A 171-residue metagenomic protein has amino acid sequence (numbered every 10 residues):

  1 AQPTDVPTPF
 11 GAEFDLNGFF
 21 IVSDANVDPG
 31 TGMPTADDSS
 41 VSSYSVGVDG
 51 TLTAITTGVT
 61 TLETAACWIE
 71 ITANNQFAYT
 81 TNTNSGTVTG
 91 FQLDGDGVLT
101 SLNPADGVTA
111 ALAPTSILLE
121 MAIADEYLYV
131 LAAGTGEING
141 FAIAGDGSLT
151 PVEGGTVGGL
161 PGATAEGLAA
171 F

Functional and structural regions predicted by a protein language model:
A1-P3, L52-T60, L99-A110, L149-G159: Beta-propeller fold detector
T4-F20, N26-D28, D38, T60-Q76 (+2 more regions): Beta-rich, blade/repeat-based domains predominating in secreted/periplasmic proteins but also intracellular
D24-V27, A36, V46, T83 (+3 more regions): Short loop/turn segments immediately following the C-termini of beta-strands
A36-S40, T53, S85-T87, T135-E137: A detector of repeated loop/turn-to-beta-strand junctions in beta-rich toroidal repeat architectures
S42-Y44, I55-G58, L62-T72, F77-G90: Detector for outer-membrane/organellar transmembrane beta-barrel domains, recognizing the amphipathic beta-strand
S43-T51, G90-T100, G140-T150: Short loop/turn segments immediately following beta-strands, especially the blade-tip and inter-blade linker loops
N82-A124: Intrinsically disordered, low-complexity segments enriched in Gly and acidic/Ser/Thr residues that form flexible
A133-F171: Blade-level signature of beta-propeller repeat domains, shared across WD40, Kelch, NHL, RCC1 and BNR/Asp-box propellers
